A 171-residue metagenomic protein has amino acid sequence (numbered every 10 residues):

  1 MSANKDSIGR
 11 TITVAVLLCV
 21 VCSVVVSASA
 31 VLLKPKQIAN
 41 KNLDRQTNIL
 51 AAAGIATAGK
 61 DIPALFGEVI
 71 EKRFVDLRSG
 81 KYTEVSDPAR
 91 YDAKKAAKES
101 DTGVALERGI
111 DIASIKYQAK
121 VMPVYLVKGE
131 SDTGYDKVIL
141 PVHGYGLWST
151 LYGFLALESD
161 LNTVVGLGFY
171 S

Functional and structural regions predicted by a protein language model:
S2-S171: Flexible, solvent-exposed loop/hinge segments and secondary-structure transition points
